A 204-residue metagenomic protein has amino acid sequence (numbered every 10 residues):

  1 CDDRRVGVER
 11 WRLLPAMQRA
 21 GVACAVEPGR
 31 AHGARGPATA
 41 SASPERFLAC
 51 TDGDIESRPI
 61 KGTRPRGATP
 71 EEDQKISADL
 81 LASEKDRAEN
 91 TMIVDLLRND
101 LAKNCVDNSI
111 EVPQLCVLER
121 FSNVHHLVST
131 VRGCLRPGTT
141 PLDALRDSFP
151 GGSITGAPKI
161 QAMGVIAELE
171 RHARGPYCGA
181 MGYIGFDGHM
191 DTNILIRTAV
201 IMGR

Functional and structural regions predicted by a protein language model:
C1-R204: Extended alpha-helical targeting/anchoring segments, especially N-terminal organellar/secretory targeting helices
